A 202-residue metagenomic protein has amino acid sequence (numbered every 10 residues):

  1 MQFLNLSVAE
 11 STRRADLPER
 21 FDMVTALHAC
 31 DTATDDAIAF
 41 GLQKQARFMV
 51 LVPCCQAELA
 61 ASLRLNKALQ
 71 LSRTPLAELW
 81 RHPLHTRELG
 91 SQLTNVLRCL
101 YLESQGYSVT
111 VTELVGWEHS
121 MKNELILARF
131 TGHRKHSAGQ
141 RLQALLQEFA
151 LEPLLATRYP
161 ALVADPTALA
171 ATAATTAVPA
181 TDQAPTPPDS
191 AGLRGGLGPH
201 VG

Functional and structural regions predicted by a protein language model:
M1-A173, P179-D182, T186-G202: Class I S-adenosyl-L-methionine
